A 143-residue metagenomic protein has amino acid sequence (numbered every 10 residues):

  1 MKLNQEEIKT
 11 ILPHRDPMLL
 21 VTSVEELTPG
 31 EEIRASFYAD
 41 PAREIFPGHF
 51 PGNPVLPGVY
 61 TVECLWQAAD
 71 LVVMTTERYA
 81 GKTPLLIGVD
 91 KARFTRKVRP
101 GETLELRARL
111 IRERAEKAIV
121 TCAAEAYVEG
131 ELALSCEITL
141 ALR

Functional and structural regions predicted by a protein language model:
K2, W66-L110, A133-E137: Hydrophobic beta-strand-centered segment that forms part of the acyl-chain substrate-binding groove
K2-E25, T139-L140: Flexible, low-complexity linker/boundary loops enriched in proline and small hydrophobic residues that flank enzymatic
K9, G52, F94-R96: Beta-strand-rich interaction surfaces with strong enrichment in secreted/lumenal proteins
P13, P29-G30, K97-R143: HotDog/MaoC-like acyl-thioester-processing domains
D16-L56, T61: Catalytic strand-loop segment that frames the active site of acyl-thioester-processing enzymes
P17-M18, L85, K91, K117-I119: Short solvent-exposed loop/turn micro-motifs enriched in small/polar/acidic residues
T22-S23, D90-A92, A123-A124: Hydrophobic/aromatic beta-strand elements that line small-molecule binding cavities or substrate pockets in beta-rich
E25, S36-Y38, R93, R109 (+1 more regions): Generic structural detector for well-ordered beta-strands
